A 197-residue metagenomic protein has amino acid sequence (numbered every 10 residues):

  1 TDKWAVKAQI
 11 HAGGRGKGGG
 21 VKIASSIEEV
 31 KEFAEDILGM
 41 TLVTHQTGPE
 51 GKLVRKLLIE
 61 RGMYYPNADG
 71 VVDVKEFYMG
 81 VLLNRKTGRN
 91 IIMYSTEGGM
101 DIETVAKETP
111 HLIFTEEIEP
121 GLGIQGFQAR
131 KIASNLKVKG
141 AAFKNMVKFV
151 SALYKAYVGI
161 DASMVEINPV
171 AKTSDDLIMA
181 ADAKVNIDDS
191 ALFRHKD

Functional and structural regions predicted by a protein language model:
D2-G16, T44-G70, M79, L153-Y157 (+1 more regions): ATP-grasp fold ATP-binding core
V6-F33, Y78, I102, E166 (+1 more regions): Glycine-rich phosphate-binding loop of ATP-grasp-fold ATP-dependent ligases
I27-T47, K52, Q128, I132: Catalytic core of tubulin tyrosine ligase-like
F33-T44, Y65, L82-K86, N135 (+4 more regions): Change "in soluble alpha/beta enzymes" to "in soluble alpha/beta proteins
G48-E117: Hydrophobic alpha-helical hairpins/lids featuring a short glycine-rich hinge
Y94, G98-A142, M146: Cap/lid and interdomain-hinge subdomains that line or gate substrate/regulatory clefts in soluble alpha/beta enzymes
Q128-V170: A long amphipathic alpha-helix within ATP-dependent nucleotide-binding catalytic cores
T173-D197: Acidic, glycine-rich loop-and-beta core segments that form the ion-binding/anion-interacting portion of active sites
